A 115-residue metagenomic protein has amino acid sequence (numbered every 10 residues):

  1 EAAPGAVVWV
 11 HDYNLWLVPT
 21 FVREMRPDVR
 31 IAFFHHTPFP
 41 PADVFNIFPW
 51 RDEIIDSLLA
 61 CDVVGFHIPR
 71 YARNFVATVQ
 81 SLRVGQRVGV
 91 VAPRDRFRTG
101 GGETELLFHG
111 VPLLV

Functional and structural regions predicted by a protein language model:
E1-V115: Catalytic cores of carbohydrate-active enzymes across secretory and cytosolic contexts
